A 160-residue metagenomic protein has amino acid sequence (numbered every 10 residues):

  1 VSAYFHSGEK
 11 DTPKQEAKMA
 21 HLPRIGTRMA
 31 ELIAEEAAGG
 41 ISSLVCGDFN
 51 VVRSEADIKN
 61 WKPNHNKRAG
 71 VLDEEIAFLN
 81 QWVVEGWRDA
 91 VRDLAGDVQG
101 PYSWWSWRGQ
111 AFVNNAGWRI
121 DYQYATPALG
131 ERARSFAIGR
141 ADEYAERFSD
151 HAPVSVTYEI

Functional and structural regions predicted by a protein language model:
V1-I160: Active-site regions of metal-assisted phosphoester/phosphodiester hydrolases, unifying DNase/endonuclease modules
